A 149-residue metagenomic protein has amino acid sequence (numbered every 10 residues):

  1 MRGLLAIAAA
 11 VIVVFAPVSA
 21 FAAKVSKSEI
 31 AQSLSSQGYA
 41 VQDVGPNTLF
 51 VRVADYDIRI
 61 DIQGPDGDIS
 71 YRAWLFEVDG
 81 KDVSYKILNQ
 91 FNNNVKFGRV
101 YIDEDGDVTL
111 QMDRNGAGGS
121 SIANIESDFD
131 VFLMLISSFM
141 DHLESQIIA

Functional and structural regions predicted by a protein language model:
A6-A16: Bacterial N-terminal signal peptides
A16-A22: Sec/Tat signal peptide C-region and signal peptidase I cleavage site
A22-D68: N-terminal secretory signal peptides
K27, A31-L34, Y85-L88, E126-F129 (+2 more regions): Extracytoplasmic/secreted envelope proteins and their assembly/folding machinery, especially bacterial periplasmic
G45, V53-D55, I62-G64, A73-E77 (+2 more regions): A mature extracytoplasmic/lumenal domain signature
R72-Q111: Short, internal acidic amphipathic alpha-helical interface segments that mediate docking to partner proteins
G118-A149: C-terminal partner/receptor-binding element of secreted or periplasmic proteins
